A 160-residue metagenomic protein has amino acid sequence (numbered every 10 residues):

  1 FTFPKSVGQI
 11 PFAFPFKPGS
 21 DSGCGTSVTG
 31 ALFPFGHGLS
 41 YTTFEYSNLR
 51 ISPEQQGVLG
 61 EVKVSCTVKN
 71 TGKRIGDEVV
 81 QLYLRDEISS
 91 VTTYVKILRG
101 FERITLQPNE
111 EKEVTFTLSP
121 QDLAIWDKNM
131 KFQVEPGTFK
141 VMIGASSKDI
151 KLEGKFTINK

Functional and structural regions predicted by a protein language model:
F1-D77, Y83, R103, P108 (+4 more regions): Secreted, periplasmic, or luminal enzymes acting at the cell surface/secretory milieu
K73-S90, K96-L98: Short acidic, flexible loop segments centered on an aromatic residue
S90-W126: Intrinsically disordered, low-complexity Pro/Gly/Ser/Thr-rich segments with frequent PxxP/GP/PP motifs and embedded
S119-K160: Terminal connector regions
